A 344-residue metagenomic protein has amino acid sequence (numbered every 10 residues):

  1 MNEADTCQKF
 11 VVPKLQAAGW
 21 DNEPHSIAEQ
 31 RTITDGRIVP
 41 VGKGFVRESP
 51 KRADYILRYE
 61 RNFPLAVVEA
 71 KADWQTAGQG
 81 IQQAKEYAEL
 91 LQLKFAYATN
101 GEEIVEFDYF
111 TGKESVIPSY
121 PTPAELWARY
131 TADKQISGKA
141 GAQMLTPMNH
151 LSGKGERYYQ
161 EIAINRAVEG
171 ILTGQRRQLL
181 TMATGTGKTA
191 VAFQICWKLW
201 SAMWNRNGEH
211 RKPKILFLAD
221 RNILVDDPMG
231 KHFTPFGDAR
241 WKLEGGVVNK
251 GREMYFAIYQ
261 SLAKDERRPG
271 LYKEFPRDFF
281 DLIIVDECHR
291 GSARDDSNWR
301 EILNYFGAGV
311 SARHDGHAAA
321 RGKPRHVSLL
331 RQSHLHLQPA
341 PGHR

Functional and structural regions predicted by a protein language model:
M1-V67, K71-K214, A219, I223-D238 (+4 more regions): ATP-dependent helicase/translocase motor core
I27, N100, E244-G245, G316: Proline- and acidic/polar-enriched loop/turn elements at helix boundaries
I27, Y120, L243, V327-L330 (+1 more regions): Short clusters of hydrophobic/aromatic residues that line enzyme substrate/ligand-binding pockets
A96, W241-K242, Y255, S311-R313: Short, hydrophobic beta-strand segments that form beta-sheet elements in well-ordered domains
Y109, L262-L271, F275-R344: Signature of the SF2 helicase/ATPase Hel1-core->accessory helical subdomain module
W241-N249: Short acidic low-complexity segments
